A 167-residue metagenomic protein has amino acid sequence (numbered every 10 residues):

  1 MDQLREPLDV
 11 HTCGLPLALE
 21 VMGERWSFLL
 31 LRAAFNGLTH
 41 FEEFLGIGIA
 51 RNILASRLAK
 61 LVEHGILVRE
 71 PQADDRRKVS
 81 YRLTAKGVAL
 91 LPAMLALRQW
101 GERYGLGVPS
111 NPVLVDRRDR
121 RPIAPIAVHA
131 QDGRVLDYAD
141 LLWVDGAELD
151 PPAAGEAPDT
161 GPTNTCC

Functional and structural regions predicted by a protein language model:
M1, L8-D9, S27, L31 (+5 more regions): Short histidine
M1-M22, G155-C167: N-terminal leader segment of winged-helix/HTH proteins
C13-N52: N-terminal helix-turn-helix DNA-binding core of bacterial DNA-binding proteins
G23, A73-M94: Basic, amphipathic "hinge/linker" alpha-helix immediately C-terminal to the N-terminal HTH DNA-binding motif
L45-Q72, R76: Canonical helix-turn-helix DNA-binding module
L95, Q99-C167: C-terminal regulatory/oligomerization modules of transcriptional regulators
